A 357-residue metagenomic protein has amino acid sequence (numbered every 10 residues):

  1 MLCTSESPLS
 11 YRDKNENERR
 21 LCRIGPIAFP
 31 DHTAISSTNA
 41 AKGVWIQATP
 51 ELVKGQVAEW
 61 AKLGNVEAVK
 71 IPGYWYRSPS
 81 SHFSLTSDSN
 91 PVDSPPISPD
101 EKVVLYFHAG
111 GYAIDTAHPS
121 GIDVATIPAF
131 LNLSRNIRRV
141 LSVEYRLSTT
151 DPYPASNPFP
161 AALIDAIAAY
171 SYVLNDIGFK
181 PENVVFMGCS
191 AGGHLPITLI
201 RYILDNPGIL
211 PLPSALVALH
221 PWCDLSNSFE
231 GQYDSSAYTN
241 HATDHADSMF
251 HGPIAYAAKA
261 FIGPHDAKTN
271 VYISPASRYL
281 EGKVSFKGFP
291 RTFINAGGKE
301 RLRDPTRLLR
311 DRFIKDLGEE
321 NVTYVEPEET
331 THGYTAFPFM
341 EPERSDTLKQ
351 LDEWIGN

Functional and structural regions predicted by a protein language model:
M1-P99, K299-R301, V322, E328 (+1 more regions): Extended, polar/charged low-complexity intrinsically disordered and coiled-coil segments in eukaryotic
P72, R77-S134, Y172: Short, surface-exposed "cap/lid" segments of acyl-processing enzymes
Y76, Y106-G110, M187, L219 (+1 more regions): Short hydrophobic segments within beta-strands
G111, Y145-T149, C223, T331: Alpha/beta-hydrolase active-site loop signature
T116-H118, D151-P154, F229, P305: Conserved catalytic-core motifs of eukaryotic protein kinase domains, centered on the activation segment
D123, S134, R138-N183, P342: Catalytic nucleophile-loop/oxyanion-hole region of alpha/beta-hydrolase and closely related hydrolase-like folds
I164, G178-V185, I197-N357: Alpha/beta hydrolase fold serine-hydrolase catalytic domain that processes acyl esters and thioesters
G188, G192, P196: Gly/Ala-rich beta-loop-alpha elbow adjacent to hydrolase catalytic centers
